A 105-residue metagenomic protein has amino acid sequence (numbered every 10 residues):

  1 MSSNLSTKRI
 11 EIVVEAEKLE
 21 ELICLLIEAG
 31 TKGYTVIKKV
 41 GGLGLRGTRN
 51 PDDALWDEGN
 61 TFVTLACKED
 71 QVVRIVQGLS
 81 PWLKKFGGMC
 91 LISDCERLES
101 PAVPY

Functional and structural regions predicted by a protein language model:
M1-Y105: Positively charged, small/polar-rich N-terminal and surface patches that mediate targeting and assembly and bind
